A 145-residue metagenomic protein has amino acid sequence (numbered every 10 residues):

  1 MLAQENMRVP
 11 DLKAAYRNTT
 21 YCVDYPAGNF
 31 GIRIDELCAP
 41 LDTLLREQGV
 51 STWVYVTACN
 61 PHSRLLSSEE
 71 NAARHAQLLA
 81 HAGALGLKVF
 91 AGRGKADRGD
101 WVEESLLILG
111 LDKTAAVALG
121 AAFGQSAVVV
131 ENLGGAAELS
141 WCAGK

Functional and structural regions predicted by a protein language model:
M1-A80: N-terminal, charge-rich interaction modules
G28, G83, A121: Short polybasic/polar patches that bind polyanions
R33-C38, A80-G83, A91-G92, A96 (+1 more regions): Mature, function-bearing regions of proteins
T52-T57, F90-A91, S105-L109, A127-V130 (+1 more regions): Ordered hydrophobic segments in well-structured contexts
C59-P61, L111, G144: Generic structural motif
H62-S67, T114-V117, E138: Short, surface-exposed beta-strand/loop "edge" segments at domain boundaries and coil↔beta transitions
E70-A115: Amphipathic protein-protein interaction modules
W101-S105, L109-A136: Short, compact, well-ordered microdomains
